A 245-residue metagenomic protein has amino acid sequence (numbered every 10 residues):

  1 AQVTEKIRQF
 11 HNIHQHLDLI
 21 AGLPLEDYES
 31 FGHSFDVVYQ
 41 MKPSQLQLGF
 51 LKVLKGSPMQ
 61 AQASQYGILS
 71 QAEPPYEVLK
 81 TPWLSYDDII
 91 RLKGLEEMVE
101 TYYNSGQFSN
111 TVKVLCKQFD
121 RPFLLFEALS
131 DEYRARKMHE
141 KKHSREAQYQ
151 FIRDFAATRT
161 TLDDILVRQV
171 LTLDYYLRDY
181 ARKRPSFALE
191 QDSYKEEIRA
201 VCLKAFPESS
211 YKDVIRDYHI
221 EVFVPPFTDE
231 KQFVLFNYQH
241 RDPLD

Functional and structural regions predicted by a protein language model:
A1-L129: A structural motif corresponding to the C-terminal lobe/cap of the Radical SAM core domain
E97-D245: Radical SAM enzyme core and accessory elements
